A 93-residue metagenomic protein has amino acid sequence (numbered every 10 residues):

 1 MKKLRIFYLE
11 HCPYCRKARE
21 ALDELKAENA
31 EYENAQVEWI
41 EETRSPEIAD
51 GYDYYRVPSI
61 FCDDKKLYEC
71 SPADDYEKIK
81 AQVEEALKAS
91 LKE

Functional and structural regions predicted by a protein language model:
M1-E28: Local sequence-structure signature of Cys/Sec-based thiol-disulfide redox active-site neighborhoods
M1-R5, N34-Q36, E93: Extracytoplasmic thiol/disulfide redox context detector
R16-E20, G51-Y52, D74: Generic recognition of short, well-ordered alpha-helical segments
A27-E31, G51: Secondary-structure boundary motif
Y32-P46: Thiol-based oxidoreductase modules, predominantly thioredoxin-like and allied folds used for disulfide exchange
S45-I48, Y76: A short acidic, often aromatic-flanked loop/helix-cap motif at beta-alpha or helix-coil junctions that lines enzyme
Y52-C62: Structural micro-motif
C62-E93: Non-catalytic, surface beta->alpha helical segment in thiol-disulfide oxidoreductase systems
